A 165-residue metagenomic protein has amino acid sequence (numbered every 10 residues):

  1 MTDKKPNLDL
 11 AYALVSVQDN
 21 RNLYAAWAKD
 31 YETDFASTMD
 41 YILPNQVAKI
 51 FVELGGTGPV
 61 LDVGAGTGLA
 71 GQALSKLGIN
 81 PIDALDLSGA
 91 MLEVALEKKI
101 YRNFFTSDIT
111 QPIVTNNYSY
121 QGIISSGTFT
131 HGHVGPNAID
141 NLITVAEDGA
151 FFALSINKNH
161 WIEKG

Functional and structural regions predicted by a protein language model:
M1-D30: N-terminal, positively charged/glycine-rich alpha-helical extensions of SAM-dependent methyltransferases
E32-A48: Conserved SAM-binding loop and adjacent beta-strand
K49-G56: Glycine-rich helix-loop-beta junction characteristic of Rossmann-like nucleotide cofactor-binding loops
L61-I113: Class I SAM-dependent methyltransferase SAM/SAH-binding core
I113-I123: A short acidic, Gly/Pro-enriched loop at the edge of an enzyme's catalytic core that lines a small-molecule cofactor
Q121-G135: A short SAM/SAH-binding and catalytic strip from SAM-dependent methyltransferases
N137-D148: A short glycine-rich, Lys/Arg-flanked "PGG" loop and its adjoining helix->strand segment in the class I
G149-N157: Conserved beta-strand signature within the Rossmann-like core of class I S-adenosyl-L-methionine
